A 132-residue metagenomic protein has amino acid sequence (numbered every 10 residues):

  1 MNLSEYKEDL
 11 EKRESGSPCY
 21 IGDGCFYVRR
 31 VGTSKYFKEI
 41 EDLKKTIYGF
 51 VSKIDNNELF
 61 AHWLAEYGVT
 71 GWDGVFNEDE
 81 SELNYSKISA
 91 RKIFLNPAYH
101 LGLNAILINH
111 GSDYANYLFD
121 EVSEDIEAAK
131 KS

Functional and structural regions predicted by a protein language model:
M1-R13: Short, intrinsically disordered N-terminal pre-domain segments
E14-D23: Short acidic-hydrophobic surface loop/beta-edge motif
G24-S132: Short, surface-exposed, charged amphipathic helix/loop patches that serve as local interaction elements
